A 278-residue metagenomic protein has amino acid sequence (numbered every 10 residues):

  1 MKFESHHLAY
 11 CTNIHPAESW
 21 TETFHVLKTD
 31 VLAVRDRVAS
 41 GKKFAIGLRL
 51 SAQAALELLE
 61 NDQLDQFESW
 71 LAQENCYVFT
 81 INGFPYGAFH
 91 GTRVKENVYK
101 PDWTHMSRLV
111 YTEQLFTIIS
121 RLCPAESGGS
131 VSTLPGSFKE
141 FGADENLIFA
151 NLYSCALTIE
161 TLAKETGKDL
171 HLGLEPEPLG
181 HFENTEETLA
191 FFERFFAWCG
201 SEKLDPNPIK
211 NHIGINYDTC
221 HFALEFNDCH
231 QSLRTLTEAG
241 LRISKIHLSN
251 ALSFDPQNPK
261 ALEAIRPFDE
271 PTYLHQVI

Functional and structural regions predicted by a protein language model:
M1-S127, S154-L157, N207-N216: N-terminal pre-domain/capping segments
C11-H15, R49-Q53, G83-Y86, L134-F138 (+3 more regions): Active-site beta-loop-alpha junctions enriched in small/polar residues
C11-P16, L122, T188-W198, P208-I278: Active-site capping/gating regions of soluble enzymes
T21-F24, L58-L64, E145, F182-E186 (+1 more regions): Conserved strand-to-helix beginnings and helix N-cap segments that scaffold or border functional pockets
A54-L59, F89-R93, F182-N184, L224-F226 (+1 more regions): Short, solvent-exposed polar/charged micro-motifs at secondary-structure junctions
V78, S130, I243-K245: Residues at the N-termini of beta-strands
T92-G214, L224-E225: Active-site acidic/histidine proton-transfer and metal-coordination neighborhood in alpha/beta enzyme cores
